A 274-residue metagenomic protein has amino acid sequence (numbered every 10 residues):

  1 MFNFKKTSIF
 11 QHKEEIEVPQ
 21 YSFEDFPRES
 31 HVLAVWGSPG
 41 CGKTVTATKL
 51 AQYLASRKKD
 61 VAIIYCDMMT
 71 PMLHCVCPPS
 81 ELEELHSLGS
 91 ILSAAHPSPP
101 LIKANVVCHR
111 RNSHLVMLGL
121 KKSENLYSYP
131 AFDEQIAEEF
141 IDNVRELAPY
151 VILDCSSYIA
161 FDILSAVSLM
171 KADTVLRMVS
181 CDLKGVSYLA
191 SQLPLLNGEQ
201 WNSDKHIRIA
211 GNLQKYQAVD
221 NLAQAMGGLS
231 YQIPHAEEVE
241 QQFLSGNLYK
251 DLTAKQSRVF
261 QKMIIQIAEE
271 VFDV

Functional and structural regions predicted by a protein language model:
M1-S38: Extreme N-terminal, non-catalytic leader segments that precede Walker-type/kinase nucleotide-binding cores
K43: Conserved lysine of the Walker
T46, L50: Hydrophobic positions on the alpha1 helix immediately C-terminal to the Walker A/P-loop
R57-L115: Phosphate-binding loop that captures ATP/GTP phosphates
P99-N112, V116-I159: Cytosolic-facing regulatory segments adjacent to core modules
E146, D162-D182: Inter-motif core of Ras-like GTPase G domains
A210-A254: Beta-strand-loop-alpha "switch" segments that mediate conformational coupling across diverse proteins
S245-V274: NTP-binding/hydrolysis catalytic cores, primarily Walker-type P-loop NTPases
